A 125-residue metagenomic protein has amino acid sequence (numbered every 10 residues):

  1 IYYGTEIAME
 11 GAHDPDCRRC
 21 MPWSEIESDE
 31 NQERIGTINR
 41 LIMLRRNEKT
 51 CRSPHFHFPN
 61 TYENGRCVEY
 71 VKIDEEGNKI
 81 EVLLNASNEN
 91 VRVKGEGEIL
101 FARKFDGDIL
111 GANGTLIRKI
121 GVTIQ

Functional and structural regions predicted by a protein language model:
Y2-Y3, I7-A12, C17-I80, A86-E89: Glycan-recognition and catalytic regions of carbohydrate-active enzymes
H13, D74, S87, G97 (+2 more regions): A broadly conserved detector of short glycine/acidic/proline-rich loop/turn motifs that flank catalytic sites and bind
S24, V71-I73, K94-E96, A102 (+1 more regions): A structural detector for beta-sheet-dominated domains
E33, G65, A102, I117-R118: Short, intrinsically disordered low-complexity segments
I80, E89-G107: Beta-strand-rich binding/interaction modules
D106-Q125: C-terminal beta-strand-rich structural cap/linker in extracellular carbohydrate-active enzymes
